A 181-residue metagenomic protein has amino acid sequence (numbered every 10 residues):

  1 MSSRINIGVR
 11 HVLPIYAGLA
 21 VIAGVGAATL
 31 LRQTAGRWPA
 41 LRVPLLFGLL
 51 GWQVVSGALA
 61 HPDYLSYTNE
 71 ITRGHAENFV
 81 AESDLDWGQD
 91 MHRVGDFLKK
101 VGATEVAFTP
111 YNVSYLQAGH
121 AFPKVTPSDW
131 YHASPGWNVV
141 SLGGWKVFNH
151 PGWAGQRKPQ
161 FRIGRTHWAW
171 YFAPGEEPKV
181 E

Functional and structural regions predicted by a protein language model:
M1-G8, A58-H61: Transmembrane-helix signature of polytopic, lipid-linked glycan biosynthesis machinery
S2, H11, E82: Conserved short-loop catalytic and cofactor-binding motifs
I5-L30, W170: Hydrophobic/aromatic-rich transmembrane helices and adjacent perimembrane loops
G18-I22, L31-T34, W52, L98 (+1 more regions): Alpha-helix capping/termination and helix-coil
G26-D63: Signature aromatic-anchored transmembrane alpha helix within multi-pass, membrane-resident enzymes that catalyze glycan
G57-H75: Helicase-core coupling region on the C-terminal RecA-like lobe
N69-E181: C-terminal luminal/periplasmic domains and tails of membrane-associated envelope-modifying transferases
